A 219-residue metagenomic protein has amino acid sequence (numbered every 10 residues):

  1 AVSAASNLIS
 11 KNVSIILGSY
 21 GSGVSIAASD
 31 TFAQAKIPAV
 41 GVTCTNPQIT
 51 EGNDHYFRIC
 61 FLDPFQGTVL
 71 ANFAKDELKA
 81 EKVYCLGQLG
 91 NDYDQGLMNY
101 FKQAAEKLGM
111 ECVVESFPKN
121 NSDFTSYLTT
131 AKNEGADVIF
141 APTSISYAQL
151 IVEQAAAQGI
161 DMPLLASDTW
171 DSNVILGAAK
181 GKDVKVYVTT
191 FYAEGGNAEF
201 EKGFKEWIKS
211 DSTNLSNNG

Functional and structural regions predicted by a protein language model:
A1-S10, Q66-V69, S116-N133, N197-E199: Structural motif
A1-T50, I59, P118-F124, S146-Q149 (+2 more regions): Beta-alpha junction/loop-to-helix N-cap segments that form part of ligand/metal-binding clefts
L8-Y20, V40-V42, K82-G87, G135-I145 (+3 more regions): Periplasmic-binding protein-like
I9, S29-A33, K75, K102 (+4 more regions): Surface-exposed amphipathic alpha-helices with a cationic face
K11-I15, Q34-A39, G52-H55, L78-V83 (+6 more regions): Loop/turn elements at helix/coil->beta-strand transitions in domains of secreted/extracellular proteins
G18-G21, V42-T45, C60-L62, L86-G90 (+4 more regions): Active-site-proximal beta-strand/loop segments in catalytic clefts of secreted hydrolases
Y56-K119, V138, N218: An alpha-beta-alpha
V152-G219: Extracellular/periplasmic periplasmic-binding protein-like sensory domains
